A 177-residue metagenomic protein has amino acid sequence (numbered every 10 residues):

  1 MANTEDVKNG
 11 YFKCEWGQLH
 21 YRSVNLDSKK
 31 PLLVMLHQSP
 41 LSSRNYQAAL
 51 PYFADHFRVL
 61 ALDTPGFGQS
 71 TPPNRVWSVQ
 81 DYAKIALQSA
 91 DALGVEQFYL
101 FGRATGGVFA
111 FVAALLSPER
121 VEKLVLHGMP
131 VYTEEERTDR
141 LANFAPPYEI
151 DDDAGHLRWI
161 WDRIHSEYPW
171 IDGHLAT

Functional and structural regions predicted by a protein language model:
A2-Q18: N-terminal cap/lid segment of alpha/beta-hydrolase-fold proteins
E15-T71: Conserved HGGG/HGGXW glycine-rich cap/lid loop of the alpha/beta-hydrolase fold
L32, R58, E96-Y99, R120-K123: Structural signature of beta-strand start/N-cap positions in the alpha/beta core of ABC transporter nucleotide-binding
Q47, L87, F111-L115: Short, hydrophobic alpha-helix immediately C-terminal to the catalytic nucleophile
A48, L60-F101: Active-site loop/oxyanion-hole signature of alpha/beta-hydrolase fold enzymes
G102, G106, A110: Gly/Ala-rich beta-loop-alpha elbow adjacent to hydrolase catalytic centers
F111, L115, E122-D153: Flexible "cap/lid" loop of the alpha/beta hydrolase fold
E134-L141, I150-T177: Conserved alpha/beta-hydrolase catalytic His-Asp/Glu region
